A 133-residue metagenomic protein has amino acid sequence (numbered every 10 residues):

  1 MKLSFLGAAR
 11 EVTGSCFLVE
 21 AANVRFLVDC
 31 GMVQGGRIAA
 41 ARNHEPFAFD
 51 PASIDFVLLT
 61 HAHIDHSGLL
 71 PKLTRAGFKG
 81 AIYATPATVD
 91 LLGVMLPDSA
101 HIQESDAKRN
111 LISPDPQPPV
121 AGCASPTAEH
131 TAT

Functional and structural regions predicted by a protein language model:
M1-S4, R25: Extreme N-terminal starter segment of soluble prokaryotic enzymes
A9, A22-G80, A84-L91, M95-T131: Pre-active-site segment of Zn-dependent metallo-hydrolases
G14-V19: Short beta-strand scaffold segments in enzyme catalytic cores
